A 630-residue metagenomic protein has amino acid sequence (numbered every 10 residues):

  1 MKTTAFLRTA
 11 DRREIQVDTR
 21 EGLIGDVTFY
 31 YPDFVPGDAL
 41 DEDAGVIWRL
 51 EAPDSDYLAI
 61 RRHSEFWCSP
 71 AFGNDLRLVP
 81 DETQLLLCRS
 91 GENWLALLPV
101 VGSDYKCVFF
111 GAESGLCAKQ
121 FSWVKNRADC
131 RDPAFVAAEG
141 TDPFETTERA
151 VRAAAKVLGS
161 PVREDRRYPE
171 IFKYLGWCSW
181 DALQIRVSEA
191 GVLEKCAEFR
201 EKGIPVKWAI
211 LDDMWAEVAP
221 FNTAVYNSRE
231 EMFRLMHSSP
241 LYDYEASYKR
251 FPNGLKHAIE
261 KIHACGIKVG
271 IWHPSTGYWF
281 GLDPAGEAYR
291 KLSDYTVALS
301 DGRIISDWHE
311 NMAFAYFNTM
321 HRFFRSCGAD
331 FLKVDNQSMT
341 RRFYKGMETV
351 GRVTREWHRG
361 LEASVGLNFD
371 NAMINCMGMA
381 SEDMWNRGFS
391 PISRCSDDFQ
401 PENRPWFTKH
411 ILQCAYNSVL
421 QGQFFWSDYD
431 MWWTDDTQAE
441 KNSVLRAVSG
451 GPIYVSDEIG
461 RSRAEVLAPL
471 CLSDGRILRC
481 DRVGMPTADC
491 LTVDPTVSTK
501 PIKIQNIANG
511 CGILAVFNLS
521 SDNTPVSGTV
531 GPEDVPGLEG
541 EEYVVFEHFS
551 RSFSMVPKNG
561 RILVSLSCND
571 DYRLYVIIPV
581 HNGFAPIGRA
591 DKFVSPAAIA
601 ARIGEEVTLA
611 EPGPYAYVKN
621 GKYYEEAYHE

Functional and structural regions predicted by a protein language model:
M1-K156: N-terminal accessory beta-strand-rich subdomains and adjacent acidic, glycine-rich linkers that precede catalytic cores
E170-R322, S326-E348: Aromatic-lined carbohydrate-binding/catalytic grooves of carbohydrate-active enzymes
L183-V187, A216-P220, T276-G281, M339-F343 (+6 more regions): Flexible loop/turn segments at secondary-structure boundaries
M236, G254-I259, H263, I267-G270 (+4 more regions): Active-site-proximal helices and loops of the catalytic beta/alpha 8
P284-S326, R359-A464, M485-P486: Glycan-recognition surfaces
R446-S449, Y454, L491-E541, Y572-G621 (+1 more regions): Carbohydrate-binding surface patches
E542-R561, Y623-E630: Solvent-exposed beta-strand/loop surfaces of large extracellular or lumenal domains
M555-V580: Intrinsically disordered, low-complexity Pro/Gly/Ser/Thr-rich segments with frequent PxxP/GP/PP motifs and embedded
